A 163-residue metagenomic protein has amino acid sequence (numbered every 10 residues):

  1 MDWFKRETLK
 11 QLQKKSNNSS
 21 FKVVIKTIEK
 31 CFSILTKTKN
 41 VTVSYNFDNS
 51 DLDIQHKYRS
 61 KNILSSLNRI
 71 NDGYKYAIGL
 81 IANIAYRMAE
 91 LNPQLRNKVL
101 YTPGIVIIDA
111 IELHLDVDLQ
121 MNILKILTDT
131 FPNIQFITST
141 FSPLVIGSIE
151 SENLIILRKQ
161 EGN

Functional and structural regions predicted by a protein language model:
M1-L35: Coupling/switch segment of ABC-type P-loop NTPase heads
V24-K39, I84, M88, L127 (+1 more regions): Hydrophobic, Leu/Ile/Phe/Ala-enriched alpha-helical segments that form helix-helix packing faces
E29-C31, N40-V41, H114, F141-P143: Intrinsically disordered, low-complexity segments enriched in polar/charged residues with Gly/Pro, especially when
T38-Q55: Long, charged, glycine-rich C-terminal linkers/tails
D51-N163: Switch/communication elements of ASCE P-loop NTPase nucleotide-binding domains
